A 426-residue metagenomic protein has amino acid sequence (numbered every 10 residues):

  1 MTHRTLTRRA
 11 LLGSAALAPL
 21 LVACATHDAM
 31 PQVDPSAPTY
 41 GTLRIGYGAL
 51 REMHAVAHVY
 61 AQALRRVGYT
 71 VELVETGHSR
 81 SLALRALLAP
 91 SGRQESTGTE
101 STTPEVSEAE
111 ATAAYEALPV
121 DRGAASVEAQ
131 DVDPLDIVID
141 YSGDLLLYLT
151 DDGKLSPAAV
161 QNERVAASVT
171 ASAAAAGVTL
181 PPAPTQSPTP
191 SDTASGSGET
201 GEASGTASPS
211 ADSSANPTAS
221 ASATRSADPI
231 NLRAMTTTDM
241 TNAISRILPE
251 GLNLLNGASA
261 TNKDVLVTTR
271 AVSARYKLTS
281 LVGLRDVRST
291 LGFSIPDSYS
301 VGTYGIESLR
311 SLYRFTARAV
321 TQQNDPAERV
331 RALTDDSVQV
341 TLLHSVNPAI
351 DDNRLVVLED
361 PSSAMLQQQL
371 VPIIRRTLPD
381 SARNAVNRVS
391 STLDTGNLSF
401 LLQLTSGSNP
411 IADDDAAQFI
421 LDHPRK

Functional and structural regions predicted by a protein language model:
T2-P19: N-terminal secretory signal peptides and thylakoid transit peptides that target proteins across membranes
A25-D28: Bacterial signal peptide processing site
Q32-S36, T103, T112-E116, V120 (+3 more regions): Ser/Thr-rich, Proline-interspersed low-complexity disordered segments
Y40-G77, L82-A83, G257-R329, D380 (+2 more regions): Bilobed "Venus flytrap"/periplasmic-binding protein-like clamshell domains and structurally analogous long
G41, R51-E52, S187, A211 (+4 more regions): An extracytoplasmic/periplasmic, membrane-proximal ligand-sensing/linker region
H58-R66, R80-P134, E307-L312, A319 (+2 more regions): Short helices/loops that flank or line small-molecule/ion binding pockets
A124, A129-V132, Y148-Q186, A211 (+6 more regions): Ligand-binding "clamshell"
L135-D140: Periplasmic-binding protein-like
